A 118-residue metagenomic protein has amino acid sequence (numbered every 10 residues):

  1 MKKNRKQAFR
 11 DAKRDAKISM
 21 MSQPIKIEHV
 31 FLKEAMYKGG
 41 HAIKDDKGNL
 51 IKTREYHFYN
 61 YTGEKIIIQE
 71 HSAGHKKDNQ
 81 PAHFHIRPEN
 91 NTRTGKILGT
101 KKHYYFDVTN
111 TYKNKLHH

Functional and structural regions predicted by a protein language model:
M1-H118: Catalytic toxin/effector domains delivered as secreted proteins or via bacterial secretion systems
